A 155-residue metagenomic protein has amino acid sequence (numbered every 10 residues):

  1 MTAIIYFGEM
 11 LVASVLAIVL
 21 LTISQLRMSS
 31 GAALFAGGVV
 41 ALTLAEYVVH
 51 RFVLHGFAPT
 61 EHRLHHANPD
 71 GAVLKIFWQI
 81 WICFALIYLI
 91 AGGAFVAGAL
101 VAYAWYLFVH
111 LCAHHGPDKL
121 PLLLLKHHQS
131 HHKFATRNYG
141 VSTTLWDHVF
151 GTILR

Functional and structural regions predicted by a protein language model:
M1-G8, G56-F57, N68-K75, H115-L124 (+1 more regions): Interhelical loop and helix-boundary elements at the membrane-water interface of polytopic inner-membrane proteins
M1-I23: Topogenic membrane-insertion module of multi-pass membrane proteins
A17-A36, I87-V96: Helix-coil boundary and interhelical linker segments in multi-pass alpha-helical membrane proteins
R27-G31, V49-E61: Membrane-interface helix-loop junction between the first two transmembrane segments
V39-L54, A99-K119: Transmembrane alpha-helical segments that form the membrane-embedded catalytic/substrate-channel core of multi-pass
H50, H62, H110, H128 (+1 more regions): Divalent metal-coordination and catalytic microenvironments
G56, H115-R155: Membrane-proximal soluble regions of multi-pass membrane proteins
A58-I87: Juxtamembrane helix-capping/reentrant segments at transmembrane boundaries
